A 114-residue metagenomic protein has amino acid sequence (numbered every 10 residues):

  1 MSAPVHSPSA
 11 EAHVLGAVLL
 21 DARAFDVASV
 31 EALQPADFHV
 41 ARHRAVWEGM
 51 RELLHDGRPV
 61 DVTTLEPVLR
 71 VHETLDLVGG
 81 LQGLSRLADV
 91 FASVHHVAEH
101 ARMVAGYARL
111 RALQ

Functional and structural regions predicted by a protein language model:
M1-Y107: Noncatalytic partner-interaction/assembly domains of nucleic-acid and motor enzyme complexes, especially the accessory
R109-Q114: Hydrophobic alpha-helical hairpins/lids featuring a short glycine-rich hinge
